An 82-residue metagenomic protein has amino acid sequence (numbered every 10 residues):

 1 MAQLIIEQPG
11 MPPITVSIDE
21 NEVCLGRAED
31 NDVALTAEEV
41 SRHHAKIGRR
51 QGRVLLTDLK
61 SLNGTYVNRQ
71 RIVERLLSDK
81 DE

Functional and structural regions predicted by a protein language model:
A2-Q8, P12-E82: Forkhead-associated
